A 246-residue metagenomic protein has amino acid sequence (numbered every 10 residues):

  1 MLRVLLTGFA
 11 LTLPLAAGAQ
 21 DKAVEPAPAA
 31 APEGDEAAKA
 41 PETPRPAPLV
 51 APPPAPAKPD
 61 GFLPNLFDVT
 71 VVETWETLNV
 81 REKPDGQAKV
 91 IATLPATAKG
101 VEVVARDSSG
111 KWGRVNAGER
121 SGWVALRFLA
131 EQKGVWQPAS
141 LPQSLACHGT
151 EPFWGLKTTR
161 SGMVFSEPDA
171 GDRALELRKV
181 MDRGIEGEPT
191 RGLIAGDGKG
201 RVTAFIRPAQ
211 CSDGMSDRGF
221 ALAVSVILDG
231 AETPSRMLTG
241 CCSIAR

Functional and structural regions predicted by a protein language model:
M1-Q20: Sec-dependent N-terminal signal peptides
A19-T74: Compositionally biased, proline/threonine/alanine/serine-rich low-complexity intrinsically disordered stretches
A27-L49, A92-F128, D213-M215, G219-A221: SH3/SH3-like beta-barrel superfamily modules
N79-K83, I227: Core beta-strand residues in small-molecule sensory/regulatory alpha/beta domains
E82-A96: SH3/SH3-like (including bacterial SH3b) beta-barrel domains that bind proline-rich motifs or cell-wall ligands
R120-G162: Surface-exposed beta-loop interaction hotspot
L145-F205: Central antiparallel beta-sheet cores of small beta-barrel/beta-sandwich binding domains
G230-R246: Edge beta-strand at a domain terminus
